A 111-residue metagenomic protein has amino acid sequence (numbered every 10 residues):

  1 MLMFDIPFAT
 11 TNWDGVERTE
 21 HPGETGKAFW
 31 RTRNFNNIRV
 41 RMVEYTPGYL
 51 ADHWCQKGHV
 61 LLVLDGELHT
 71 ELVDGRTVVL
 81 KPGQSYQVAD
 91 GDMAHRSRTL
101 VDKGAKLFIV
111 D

Functional and structural regions predicted by a protein language model:
M1-M42: A short, N-terminal "cap"/entry segment at the start of jelly-roll beta-barrel domains of the cupin/DSBH fold
M3-I6, A94-D111: Double-stranded beta-helix
T32, V40-E44, V60, S85-Q87 (+1 more regions): Conserved hydrophobic/aromatic beta-strand scaffold that supports enzyme active sites
N36-C55, A89-D92: Conserved short histidine dyad/triad with adjacent acidic residue
Y45, W54-T70: Short, conserved beta-strand element in jelly-roll/cupin
D52-H53, T70-E71, V88, M93-D102: Short beta-strand His + acidic residue motifs that chelate non-heme Fe in jelly-roll/DSBH and cupin folds
D74-G91: Short acidic-glycine-tyrosine-enriched beta hairpin
